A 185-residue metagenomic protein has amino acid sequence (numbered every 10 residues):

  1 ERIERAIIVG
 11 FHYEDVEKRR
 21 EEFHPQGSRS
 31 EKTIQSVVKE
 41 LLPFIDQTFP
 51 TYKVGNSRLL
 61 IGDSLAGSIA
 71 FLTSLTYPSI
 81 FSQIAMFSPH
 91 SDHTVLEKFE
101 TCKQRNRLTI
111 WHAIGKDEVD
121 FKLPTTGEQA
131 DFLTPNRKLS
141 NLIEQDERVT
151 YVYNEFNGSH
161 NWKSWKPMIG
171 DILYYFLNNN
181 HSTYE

Functional and structural regions predicted by a protein language model:
E1-E185: Non-catalytic cap/lid and distal C-terminal segments of serine-dependent acyl enzymes
